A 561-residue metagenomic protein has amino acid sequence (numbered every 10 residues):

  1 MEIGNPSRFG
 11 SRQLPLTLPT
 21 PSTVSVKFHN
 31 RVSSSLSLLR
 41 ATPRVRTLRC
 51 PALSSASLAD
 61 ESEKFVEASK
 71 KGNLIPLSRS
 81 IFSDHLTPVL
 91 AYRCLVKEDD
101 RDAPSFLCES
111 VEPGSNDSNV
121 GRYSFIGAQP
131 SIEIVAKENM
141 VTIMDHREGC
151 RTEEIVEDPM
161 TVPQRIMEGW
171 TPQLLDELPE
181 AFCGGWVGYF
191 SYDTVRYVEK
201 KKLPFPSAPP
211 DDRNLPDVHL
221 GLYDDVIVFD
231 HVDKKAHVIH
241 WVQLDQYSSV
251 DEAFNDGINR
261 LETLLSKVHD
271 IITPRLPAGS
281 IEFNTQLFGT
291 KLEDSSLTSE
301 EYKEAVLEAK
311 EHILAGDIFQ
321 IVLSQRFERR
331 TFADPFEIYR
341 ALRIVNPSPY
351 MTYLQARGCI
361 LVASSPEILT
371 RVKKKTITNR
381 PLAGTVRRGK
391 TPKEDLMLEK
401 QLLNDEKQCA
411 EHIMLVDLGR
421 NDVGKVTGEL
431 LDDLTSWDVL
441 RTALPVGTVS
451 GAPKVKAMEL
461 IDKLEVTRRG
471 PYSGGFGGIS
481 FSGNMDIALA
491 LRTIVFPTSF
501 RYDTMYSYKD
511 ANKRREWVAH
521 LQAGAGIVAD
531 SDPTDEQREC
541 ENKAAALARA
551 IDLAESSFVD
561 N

Functional and structural regions predicted by a protein language model:
E2-P19, K27-V32, L36-N561: Extended alpha-helical targeting/anchoring segments, especially N-terminal organellar/secretory targeting helices
